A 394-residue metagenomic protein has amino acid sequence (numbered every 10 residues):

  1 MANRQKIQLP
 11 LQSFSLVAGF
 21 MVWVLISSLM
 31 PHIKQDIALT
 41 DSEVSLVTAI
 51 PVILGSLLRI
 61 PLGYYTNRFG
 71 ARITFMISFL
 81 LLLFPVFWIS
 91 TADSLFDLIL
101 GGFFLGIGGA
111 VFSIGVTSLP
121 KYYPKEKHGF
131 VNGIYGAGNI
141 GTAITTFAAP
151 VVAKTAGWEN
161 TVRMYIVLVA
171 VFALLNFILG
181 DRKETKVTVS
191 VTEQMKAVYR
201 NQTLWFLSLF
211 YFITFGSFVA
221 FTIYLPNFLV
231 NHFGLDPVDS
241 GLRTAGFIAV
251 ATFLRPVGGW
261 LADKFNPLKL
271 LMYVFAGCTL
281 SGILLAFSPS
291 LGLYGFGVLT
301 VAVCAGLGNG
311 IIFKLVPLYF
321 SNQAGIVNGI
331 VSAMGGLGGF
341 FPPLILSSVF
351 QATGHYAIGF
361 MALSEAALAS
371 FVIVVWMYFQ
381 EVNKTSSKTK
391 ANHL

Functional and structural regions predicted by a protein language model:
M1-A2, D181-S208, H393-L394: Juxtamembrane intracellular "pre-TM" segments in multi-pass secondary transporters
I7-D41, L62, F221-P226, P342: Extracytoplasmic
I26-M30, T203-P256: Extracytoplasmic gate region of multi-pass secondary transporters
L57-F96, A262: Conserved MFS/SLC helix-loop-helix module at the cytosolic interface between two early adjacent transmembrane helices
G101-G138: Cytoplasmic helix-loop-helix junction between adjacent transmembrane helices in 12-TM secondary transporters
I134-G180, Y224: Helix-loop-helix hairpin linking two adjacent transmembrane segments in secondary transporters
N160-F177, I358-W376: Symmetry-related core transmembrane helices of the 12-TM Major Facilitator Superfamily/SLC fold
F265-L315: C-terminal transmembrane helical hairpin of 12-TM major facilitator-type secondary transporters
